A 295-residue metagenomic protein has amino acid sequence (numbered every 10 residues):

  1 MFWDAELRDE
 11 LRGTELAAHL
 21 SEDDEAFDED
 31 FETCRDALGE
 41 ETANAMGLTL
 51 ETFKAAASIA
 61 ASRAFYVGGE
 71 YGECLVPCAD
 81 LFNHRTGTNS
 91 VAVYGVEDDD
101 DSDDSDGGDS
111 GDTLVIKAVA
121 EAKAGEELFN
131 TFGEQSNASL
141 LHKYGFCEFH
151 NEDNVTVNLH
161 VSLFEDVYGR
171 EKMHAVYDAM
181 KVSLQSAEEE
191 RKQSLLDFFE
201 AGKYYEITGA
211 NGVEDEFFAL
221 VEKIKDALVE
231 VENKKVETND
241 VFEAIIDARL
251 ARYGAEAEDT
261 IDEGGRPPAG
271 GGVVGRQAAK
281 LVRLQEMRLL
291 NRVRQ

Functional and structural regions predicted by a protein language model:
M1-Q295: Long, positively charged leader/targeting segments at protein N-termini
